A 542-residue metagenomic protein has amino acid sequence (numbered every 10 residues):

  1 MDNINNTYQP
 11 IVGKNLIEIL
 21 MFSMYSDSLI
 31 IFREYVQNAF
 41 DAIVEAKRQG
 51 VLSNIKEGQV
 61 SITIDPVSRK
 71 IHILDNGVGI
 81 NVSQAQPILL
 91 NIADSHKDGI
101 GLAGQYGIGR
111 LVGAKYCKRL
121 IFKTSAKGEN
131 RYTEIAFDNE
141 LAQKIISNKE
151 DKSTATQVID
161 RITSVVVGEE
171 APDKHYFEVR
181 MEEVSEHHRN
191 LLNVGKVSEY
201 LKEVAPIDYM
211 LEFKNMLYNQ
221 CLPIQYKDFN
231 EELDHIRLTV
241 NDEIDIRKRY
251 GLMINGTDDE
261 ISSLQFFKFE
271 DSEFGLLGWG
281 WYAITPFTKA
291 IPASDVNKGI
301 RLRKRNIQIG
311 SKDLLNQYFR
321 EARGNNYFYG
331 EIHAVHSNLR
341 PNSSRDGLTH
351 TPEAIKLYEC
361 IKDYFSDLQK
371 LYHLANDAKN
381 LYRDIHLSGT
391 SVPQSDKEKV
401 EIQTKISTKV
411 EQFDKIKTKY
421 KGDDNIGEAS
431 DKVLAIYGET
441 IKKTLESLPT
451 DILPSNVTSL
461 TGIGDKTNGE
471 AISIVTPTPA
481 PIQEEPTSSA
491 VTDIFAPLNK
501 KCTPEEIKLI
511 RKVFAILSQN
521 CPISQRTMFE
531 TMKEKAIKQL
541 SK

Functional and structural regions predicted by a protein language model:
M1, D258-K542: Charged regulatory segments coupled to nucleotide-binding catalytic modules in large multidomain enzymes
M1-I11, A42, A46, G50-A103 (+3 more regions): Interdomain "switch/hinge" adjacent to the Bergerat
M1-V60, S68, S83-L90, A496 (+2 more regions): Bergerat-fold GHKL ATPase/HATPase_c domain
V12, L16, S28-I31, G104 (+3 more regions): Helical mechanochemical/support elements of P-loop NTPase systems and associated helical scaffolds
Y35-N38, G113, V179: Conserved structural-core and active-site-/substrate-pathway-adjacent residues in large, well-folded domains of enzymes
G99-C117: Glycine-rich phosphate-binding loop
K115, P172-K174, Y327: Short, solvent-exposed loop/turn segments at the edges of secondary structure
R119-K123: Glycine-rich ATP-binding loops of the HATPase_c
